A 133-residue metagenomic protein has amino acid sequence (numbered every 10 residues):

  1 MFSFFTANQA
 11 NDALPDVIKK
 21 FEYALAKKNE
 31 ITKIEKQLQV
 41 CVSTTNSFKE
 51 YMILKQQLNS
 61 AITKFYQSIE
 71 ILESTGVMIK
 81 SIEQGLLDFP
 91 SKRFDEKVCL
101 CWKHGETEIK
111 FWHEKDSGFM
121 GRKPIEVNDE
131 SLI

Functional and structural regions predicted by a protein language model:
M1-C41: Long, hydrophobic N-terminal alpha-helical segment
M1-N8, I62, E126-I133: Short, charge-rich amphipathic segments
S3-F4, Y66, F94: A generic "functional-site adjacency" signal
K19-E30, E35, K49, Q56 (+4 more regions): Generic alpha-helical propensity signal that fires on short helical segments and nearby coil/disordered stretches
F21, K28, I62-F65, I69: A structural signal for well-ordered alpha-helices, especially hydrophobic packing surfaces of coiled-coils
A24, K28, T45, G76-I79: Short secondary-structure junctions and interdomain/linker hinges
I34-A61, Y66: Structured domain cores in non-transmembrane regions
I71-I133: Glycine-rich, aromatic-bearing surface loops/beta-hairpins
